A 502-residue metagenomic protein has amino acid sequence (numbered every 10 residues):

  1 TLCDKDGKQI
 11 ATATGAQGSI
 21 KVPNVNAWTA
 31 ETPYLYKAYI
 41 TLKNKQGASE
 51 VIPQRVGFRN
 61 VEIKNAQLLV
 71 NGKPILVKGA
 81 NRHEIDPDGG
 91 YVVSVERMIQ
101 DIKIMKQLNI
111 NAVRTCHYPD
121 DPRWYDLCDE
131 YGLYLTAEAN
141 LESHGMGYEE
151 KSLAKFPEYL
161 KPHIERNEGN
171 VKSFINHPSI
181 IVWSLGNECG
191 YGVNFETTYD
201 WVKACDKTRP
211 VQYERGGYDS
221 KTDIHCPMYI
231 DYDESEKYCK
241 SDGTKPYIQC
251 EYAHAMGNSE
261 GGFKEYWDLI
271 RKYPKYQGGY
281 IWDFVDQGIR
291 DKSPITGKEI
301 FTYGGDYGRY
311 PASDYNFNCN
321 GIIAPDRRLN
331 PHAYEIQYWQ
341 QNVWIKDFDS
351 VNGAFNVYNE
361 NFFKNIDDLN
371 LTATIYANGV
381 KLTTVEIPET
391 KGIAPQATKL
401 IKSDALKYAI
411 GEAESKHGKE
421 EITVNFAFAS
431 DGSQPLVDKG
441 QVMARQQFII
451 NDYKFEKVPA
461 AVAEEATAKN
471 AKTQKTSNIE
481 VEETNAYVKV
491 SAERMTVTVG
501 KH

Functional and structural regions predicted by a protein language model:
Q9-N24, Y376-E420, L436: Intrinsically disordered, low-complexity Pro/Gly/Ser/Thr-rich segments with frequent PxxP/GP/PP motifs and embedded
Q17-P33, V92: Beta-strand-rich ligand-recognition modules
V22, L42, V357-N361, I375 (+2 more regions): Hydrophobic beta-strand positions in extracellular immunoglobulin-like domains
E31-K37, D368, T398, H417-T423: Extracellular Ig-like/FN3 beta-sandwich strand-entry sites
L42-I52, Y408-V462: Terminal connector regions
G47-N356, E360-T383: Extended substrate-binding grooves/exosites of carbohydrate-active enzymes
N425, S430, E456-H502: Beta-strand-rich N-terminal accessory domains
